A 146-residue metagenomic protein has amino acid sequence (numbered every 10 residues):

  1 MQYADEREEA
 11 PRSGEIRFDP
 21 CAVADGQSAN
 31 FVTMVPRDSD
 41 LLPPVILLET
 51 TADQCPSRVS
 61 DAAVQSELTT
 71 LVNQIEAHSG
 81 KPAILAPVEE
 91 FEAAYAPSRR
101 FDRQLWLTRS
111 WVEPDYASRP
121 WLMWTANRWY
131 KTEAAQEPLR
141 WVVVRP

Functional and structural regions predicted by a protein language model:
M1-V72, E76-H78: Substrate-binding cleft of extracellular glycoside hydrolase catalytic domains
R12-R17, L42-L48, A83-A86, Q104-L107 (+1 more regions): Structural recognition of the beta-strand scaffold that forms the well-ordered cores of secreted hydrolase catalytic
F18-P20, E49-T51, V88-E90, S110-V112 (+1 more regions): Active-site beta-loop-alpha junctions enriched in small/polar residues
A24, D53-R58, E92-P97, Y116-A117 (+1 more regions): Extracytoplasmic/secreted cell-surface and envelope-processing proteins
V32-I46, T50, A96-P120: Structural recognition of alpha->loop->beta junctions
T70-Q74, A83, R99: Metal-dependent DNA replication initiation modules
S79-A93: Aromatic-lined carbohydrate-recognition surfaces of secreted/lumenal glycan-active proteins
R100-P146: Functionally critical loop-and-helix segments that line ligand-binding/catalytic clefts of soluble enzyme domains
